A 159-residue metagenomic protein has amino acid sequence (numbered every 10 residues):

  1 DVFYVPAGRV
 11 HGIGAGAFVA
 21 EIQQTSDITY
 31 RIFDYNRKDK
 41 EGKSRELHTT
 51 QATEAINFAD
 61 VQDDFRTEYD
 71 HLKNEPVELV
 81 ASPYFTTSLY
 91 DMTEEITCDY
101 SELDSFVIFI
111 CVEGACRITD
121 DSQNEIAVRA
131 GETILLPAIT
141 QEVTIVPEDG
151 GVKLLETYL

Functional and structural regions predicted by a protein language model:
D1-F3, D120-T140: Short acidic-glycine-tyrosine-enriched beta hairpin
V2-Y4, V10, V19-E21, T87-L89 (+2 more regions): Conserved hydrophobic/aromatic beta-strand scaffold that supports enzyme active sites
A7, G16, A81-T86, S105 (+1 more regions): A generic structural signal for well-ordered coil/turn residues at beta-strand boundaries that shape enzyme active-site
A7-I28, A138-L159: Ligand-binding loop in jelly-roll beta-barrel domains
A7-V10, E75-E78, I96-D99, Q123 (+1 more regions): Generic recognition of flexible, low-complexity loop/linker segments
A15-F18, Q24-D27, R31-G42, D104 (+2 more regions): Non-heme Fe(II)/2-oxoglutarate
T29-L103: C-terminal amphipathic alpha-helical segment
M92-S122, A130-G131: Glycine- and acidic-residue-biased ligand/ion/polar-headgroup-sensing regions
